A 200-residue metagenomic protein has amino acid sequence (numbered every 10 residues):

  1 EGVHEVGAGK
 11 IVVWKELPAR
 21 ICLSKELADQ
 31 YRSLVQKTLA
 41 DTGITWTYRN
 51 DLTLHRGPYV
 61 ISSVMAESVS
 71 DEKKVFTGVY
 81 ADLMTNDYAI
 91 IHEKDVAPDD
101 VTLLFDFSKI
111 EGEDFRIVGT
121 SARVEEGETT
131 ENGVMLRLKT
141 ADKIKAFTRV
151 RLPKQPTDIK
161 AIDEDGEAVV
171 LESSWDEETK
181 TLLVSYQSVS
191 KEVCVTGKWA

Functional and structural regions predicted by a protein language model:
E1-E131, T148-R149: A conserved amphipathic helix/loop scaffold that creates a polar/acidic microenvironment used either to coordinate
V3, D158-K160: Residue-level detector of beta-strand face positions
V12-W14, V60-S62, I90-H92, N132-K139 (+2 more regions): Generic recognition of long tandem-repeat/solenoid scaffolds
T42-I44, L138-A141: Extracellular beta-rich ligand/substrate-recognition surface
A66-V69, F76, A141-I144, R151-T157 (+1 more regions): Short proline/glycine-enriched turn/loop motifs at strand-loop junctions of beta-rich domains
T77-E93, K160-L183: Solvent-exposed beta-strand/loop surfaces of large extracellular or lumenal domains
N86-D87, I117, L138, A146-R151 (+2 more regions): A structural signal for the main folded, soluble domain(s) of proteins
L183-A200: Surface-exposed interaction regions enriched in Ser/Thr/Asp/Glu that occur as long low-complexity tracts or repetitive
